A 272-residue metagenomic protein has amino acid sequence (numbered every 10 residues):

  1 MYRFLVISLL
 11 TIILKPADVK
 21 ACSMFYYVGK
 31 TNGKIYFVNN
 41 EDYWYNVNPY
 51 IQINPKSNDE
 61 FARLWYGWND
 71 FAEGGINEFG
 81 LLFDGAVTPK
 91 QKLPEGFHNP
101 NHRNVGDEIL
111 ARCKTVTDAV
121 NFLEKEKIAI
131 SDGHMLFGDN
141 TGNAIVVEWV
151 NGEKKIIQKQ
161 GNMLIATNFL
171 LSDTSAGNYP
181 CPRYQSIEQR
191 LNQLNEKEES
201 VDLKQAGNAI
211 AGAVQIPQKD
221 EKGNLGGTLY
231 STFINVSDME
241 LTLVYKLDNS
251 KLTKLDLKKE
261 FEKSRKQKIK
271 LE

Functional and structural regions predicted by a protein language model:
F4-I13: Sec-dependent N-terminal signal peptides
I7-S8, K20, T117, N121: N-terminal non-cleavable signal-anchor helices
K15-A21: Sec/Tat signal peptide C-region and signal peptidase I cleavage site
S23, Y27-A111, G133, D139-E272: C-terminal, well-structured catalytic/ligand-binding subdomain of enzymes
R103-N121, K125: Short N-terminal edge-element motif at the start of the domain
N121-L136: Secretory/export targeting leaders with adjacent low-complexity proregions
